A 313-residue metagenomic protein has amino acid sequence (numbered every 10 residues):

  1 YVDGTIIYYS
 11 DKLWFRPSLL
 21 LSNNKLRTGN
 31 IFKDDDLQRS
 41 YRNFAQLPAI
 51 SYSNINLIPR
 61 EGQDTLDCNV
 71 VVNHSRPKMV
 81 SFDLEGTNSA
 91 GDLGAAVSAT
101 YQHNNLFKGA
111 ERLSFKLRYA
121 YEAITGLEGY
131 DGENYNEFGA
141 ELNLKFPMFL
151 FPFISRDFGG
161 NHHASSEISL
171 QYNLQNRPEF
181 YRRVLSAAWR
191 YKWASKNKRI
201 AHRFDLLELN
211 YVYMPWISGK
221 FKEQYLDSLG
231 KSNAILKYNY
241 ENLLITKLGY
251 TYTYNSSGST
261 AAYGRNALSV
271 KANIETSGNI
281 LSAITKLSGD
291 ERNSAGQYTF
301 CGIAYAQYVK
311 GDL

Functional and structural regions predicted by a protein language model:
Y1, D11-F15, M79, Y130-L313: Transmembrane beta-strand segments of outer-membrane beta-barrel domains in Gram-negative and organellar OMPs
Y1-N88, R118: Periplasmic polypeptide-binding modules associated with outer-membrane biogenesis and secretion
I31-D35, G91-D92, N134, E179: Ordered, soluble secondary-structure elements with a strong preference for glycine-centered loop motifs and nearby
S40, T100, G311-D312: Short, hydrophobic/aromatic alpha-helical segments in well-folded domains
L47-S51, V72-K78, H103-R112, F151-P152 (+1 more regions): Secondary-structure transition/capping motifs at alpha-helix termini and the adjoining loop/turn into the next element
L57, K78-N88, V97-A99, H103 (+5 more regions): Transmembrane beta-strand segments that form the barrel wall of outer-membrane beta-barrel proteins
E61-Q63, S89-L93, F107-G109, P178-E179: Short glycine/serine/proline-enriched coil/turn segments at secondary-structure junctions
